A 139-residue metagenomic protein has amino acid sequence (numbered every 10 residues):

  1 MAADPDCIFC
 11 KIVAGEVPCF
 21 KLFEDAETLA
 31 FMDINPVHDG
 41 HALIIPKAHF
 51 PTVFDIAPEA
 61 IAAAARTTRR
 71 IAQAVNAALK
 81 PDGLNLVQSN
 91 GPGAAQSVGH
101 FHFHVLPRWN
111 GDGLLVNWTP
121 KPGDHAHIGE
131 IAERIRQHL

Functional and structural regions predicted by a protein language model:
M1-L139: HIT superfamily nucleotide-processing domains
